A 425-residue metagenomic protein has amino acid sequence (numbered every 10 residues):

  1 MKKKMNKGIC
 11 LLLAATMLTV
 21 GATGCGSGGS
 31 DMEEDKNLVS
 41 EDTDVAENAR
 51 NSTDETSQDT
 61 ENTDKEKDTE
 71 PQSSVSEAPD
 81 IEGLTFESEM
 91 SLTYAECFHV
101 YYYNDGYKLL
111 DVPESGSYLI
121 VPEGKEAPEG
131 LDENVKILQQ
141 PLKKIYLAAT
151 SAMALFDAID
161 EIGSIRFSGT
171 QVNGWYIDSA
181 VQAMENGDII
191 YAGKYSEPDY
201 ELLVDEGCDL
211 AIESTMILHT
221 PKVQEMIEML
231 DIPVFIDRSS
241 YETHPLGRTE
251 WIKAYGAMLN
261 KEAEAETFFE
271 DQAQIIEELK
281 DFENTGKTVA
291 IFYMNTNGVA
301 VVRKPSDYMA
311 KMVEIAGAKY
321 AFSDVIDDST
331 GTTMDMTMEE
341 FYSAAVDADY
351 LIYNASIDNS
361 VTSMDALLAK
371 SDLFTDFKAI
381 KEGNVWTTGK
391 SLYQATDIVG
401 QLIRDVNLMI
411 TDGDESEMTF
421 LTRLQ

Functional and structural regions predicted by a protein language model:
K2-L12: Bacterial N-terminal signal peptides that target proteins for export
V20-G24: C-terminal motif of bacterial Sec signal peptides marking the signal peptidase cleavage site
C25-M153, E264-I291, D414-Q425: Bacterial Sec-exported substrate-binding components of ABC uptake systems
S73-V75, E242-D271, D347-Q425: Structured C-terminal subdomain patch of bacterial secreted/periplasmic proteins
K108-V204, L210-I217: A short, structured surface patch at a secondary-structure boundary
Q139, G193-P198, S214-P221, E242-T249 (+6 more regions): Soluble non-cytosolic domains of exported or imported proteins
K143, T150-E161, S168-S179, H219-K222 (+3 more regions): Extracytoplasmic ligand-binding site segments that recognize negatively charged/polar headgroups
I275, D281-T362: Flexible, glycine-rich surface segments
